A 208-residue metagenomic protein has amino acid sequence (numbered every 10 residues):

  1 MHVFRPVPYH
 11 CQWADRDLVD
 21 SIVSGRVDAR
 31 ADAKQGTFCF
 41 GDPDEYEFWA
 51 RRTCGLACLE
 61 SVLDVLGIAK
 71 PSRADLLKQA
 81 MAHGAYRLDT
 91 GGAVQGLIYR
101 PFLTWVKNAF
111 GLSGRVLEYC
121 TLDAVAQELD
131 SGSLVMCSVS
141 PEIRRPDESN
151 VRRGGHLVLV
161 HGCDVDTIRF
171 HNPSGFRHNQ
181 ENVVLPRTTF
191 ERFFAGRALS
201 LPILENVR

Functional and structural regions predicted by a protein language model:
M1-A93, E148: Active-site-adjacent structural segments surrounding the nucleophilic cysteine of cysteine proteases and isopeptidases
L63-D64, I68-R208: Conserved active-site-adjacent core of cysteine acyl-enzyme catalytic domains
